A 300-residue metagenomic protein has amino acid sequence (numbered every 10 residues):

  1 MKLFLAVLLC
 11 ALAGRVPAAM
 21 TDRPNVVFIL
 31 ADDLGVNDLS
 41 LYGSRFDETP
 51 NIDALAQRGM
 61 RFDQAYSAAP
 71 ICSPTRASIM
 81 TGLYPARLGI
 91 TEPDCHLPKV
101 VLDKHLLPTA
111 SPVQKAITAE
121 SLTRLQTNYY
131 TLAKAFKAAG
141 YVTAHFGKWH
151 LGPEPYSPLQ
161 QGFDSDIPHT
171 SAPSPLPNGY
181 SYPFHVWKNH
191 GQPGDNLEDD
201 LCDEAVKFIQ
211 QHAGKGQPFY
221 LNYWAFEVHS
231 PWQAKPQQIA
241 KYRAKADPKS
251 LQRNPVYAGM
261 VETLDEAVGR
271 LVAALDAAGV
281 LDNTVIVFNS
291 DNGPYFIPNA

Functional and structural regions predicted by a protein language model:
A13-R15: N-terminal signal peptide c-region/cleavage motif recognized by signal peptidases
A18-M60: Active-site-proximal N-terminal segment of extracellular/periplasmic enzymes that hydrolyze or transfer
D22-V27, R58-D63, A138-A144, D164 (+2 more regions): Loop/turn elements at helix/coil->beta-strand transitions in domains of secreted/extracellular proteins
P24-G35, A54-L55, A69, I79-T81 (+6 more regions): Beta-strand elements within well-structured catalytic alpha/beta cores of enzymes that handle phosphate/sulfate esters
D38-G43, S67, P74-A77, G89-E92 (+4 more regions): Short, solvent-exposed loop/turn and secondary-structure capping segments
R45-A77, G82-R87, V142-A144, D164-T170: Short, structured active-site-proximal loop/turn typified by the sulfatase FGly-forming signature C/S-X-P-X-R
C95-V142, W149-F219, A225-Q237, R243-A258: Formylglycine-dependent
P158-G162, S230-A234, A274-A300: Histidine-centered active-site microenvironments of extracellular/periplasmic hydrolases and transferases
